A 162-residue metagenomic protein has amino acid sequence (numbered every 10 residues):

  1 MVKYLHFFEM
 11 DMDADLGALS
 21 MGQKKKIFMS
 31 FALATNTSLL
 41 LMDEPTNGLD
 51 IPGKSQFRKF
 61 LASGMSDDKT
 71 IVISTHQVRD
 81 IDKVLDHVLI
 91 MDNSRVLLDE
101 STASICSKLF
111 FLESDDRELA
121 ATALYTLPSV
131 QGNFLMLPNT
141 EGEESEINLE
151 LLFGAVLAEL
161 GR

Functional and structural regions predicted by a protein language model:
Y4-A18: Conserved ABC nucleotide-binding domain
M29: Hydrophobic anchor residue at the start of the ABC signature
L40-E44: Catalytic Walker B motif of ABC-type/P-loop ATPase nucleotide-binding domains
K54-D67: Helical segment within the ABC ATPase nucleotide-binding domain
D99-E100: ABC ATPase "signature
Y125-R162: C-terminal coupling/interaction segments
